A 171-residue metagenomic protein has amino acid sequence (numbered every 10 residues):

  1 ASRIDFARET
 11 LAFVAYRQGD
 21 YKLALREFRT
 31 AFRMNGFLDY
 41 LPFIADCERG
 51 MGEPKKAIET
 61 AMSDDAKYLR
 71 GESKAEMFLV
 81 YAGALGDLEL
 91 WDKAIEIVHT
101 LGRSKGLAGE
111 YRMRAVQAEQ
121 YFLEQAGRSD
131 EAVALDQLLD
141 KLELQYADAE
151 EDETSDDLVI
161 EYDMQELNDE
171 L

Functional and structural regions predicted by a protein language model:
A1-S2, R29-G36, S63-G71, T100-G109 (+1 more regions): Solenoid-like repeat scaffolds
F6, L23, D39-P42, E76 (+1 more regions): Start-of-helix register in tetratricopeptide repeats
Q18, M51, L88, A126-R128: Structural motif corresponding to the intra-repeat A-B loop/turn of tetratricopeptide repeats
R26-F28, T60, I97, L135: Alpha-helical solenoid repeat scaffolds, predominantly canonical TPR units
V98-L171: Long, ordered, amphipathic alpha-helical scaffolds
